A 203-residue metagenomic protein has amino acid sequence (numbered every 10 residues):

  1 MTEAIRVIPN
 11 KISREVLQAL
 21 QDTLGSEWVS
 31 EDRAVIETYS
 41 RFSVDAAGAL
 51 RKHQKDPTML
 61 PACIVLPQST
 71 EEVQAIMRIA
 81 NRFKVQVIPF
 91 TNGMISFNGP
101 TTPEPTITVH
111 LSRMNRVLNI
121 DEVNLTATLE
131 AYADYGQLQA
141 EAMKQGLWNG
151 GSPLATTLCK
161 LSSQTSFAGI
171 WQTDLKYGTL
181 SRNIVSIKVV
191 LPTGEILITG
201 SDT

Functional and structural regions predicted by a protein language model:
M1-R78, R82, M94-L125, L154-F167: N-terminal flexible segment immediately upstream of the FAD-binding catalytic core in FAD-dependent oxidoreductases
E31, F90-T91, L138, S152: Residue-level detector of family-conserved "landmark" positions at structurally sensitive sites
K84-Q86, W148: Residue-level detector of anion-binding/catalytic polar loops
T91-I95, D134: Ser/Thr-glycine-rich phosphate-binding loops at phosphate-binding pockets of nucleotides, nucleotide cofactors
R116-I120, T128-T203: FAD-binding subdomain of flavoenzyme oxidoreductases
